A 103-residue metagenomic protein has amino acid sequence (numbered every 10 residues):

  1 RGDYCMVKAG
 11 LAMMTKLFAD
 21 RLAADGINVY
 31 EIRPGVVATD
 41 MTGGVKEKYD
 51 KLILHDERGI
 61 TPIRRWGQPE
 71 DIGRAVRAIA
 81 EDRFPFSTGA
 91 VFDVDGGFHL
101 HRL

Functional and structural regions predicted by a protein language model:
Y4, A12: Catalytic tyrosine of NAD(P)H-dependent dehydrogenase/reductases that use a Tyr as the general acid/base
V7, T15: Active-site helix of classical SDR
D20-R21, P85: Alpha-helical segment proximal to the catalytic Tyr-Lys
A24, V36-I60, H101-L103: A glycine/serine/threonine-rich, flexible loop-to-helix segment that serves as the NAD(P) cofactor-binding "lid"
N28-P34, A38, A80, D93-D95: Conserved SDR Rossmann-fold cofactor-binding beta-strand/turn motif
T61-I72: A conserved structural motif in NAD(P)-dependent oxidoreductases
I72-G73, I79: Non-catalytic, hydrophobic alpha-helical segments
R77, F84, T88-L103: Short C-terminal tail/terminal secondary-structure segment of NAD(P)H-dependent dehydrogenase/reductase domains
